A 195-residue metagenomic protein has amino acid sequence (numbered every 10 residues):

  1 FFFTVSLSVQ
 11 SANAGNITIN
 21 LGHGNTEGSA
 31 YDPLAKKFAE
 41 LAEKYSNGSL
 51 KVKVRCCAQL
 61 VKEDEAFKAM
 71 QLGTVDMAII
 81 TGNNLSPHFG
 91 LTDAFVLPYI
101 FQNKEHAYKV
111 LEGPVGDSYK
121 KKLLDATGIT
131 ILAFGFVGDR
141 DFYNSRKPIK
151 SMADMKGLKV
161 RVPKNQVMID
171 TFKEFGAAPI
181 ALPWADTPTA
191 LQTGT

Functional and structural regions predicted by a protein language model:
F1-S6: Bacterial N-terminal signal peptides
V9-H23, E40-K51, D125, P148-K159 (+1 more regions): Immediate post-signal peptide segment of exported/extracytoplasmic ligand-binding proteins
N20-K36, C57-K62: Extracytoplasmic "Venus flytrap"
G28-K53, V167-D170: Short, polar/charged alpha-helical segment
K37, K44-Y45, K51-Q71, D76 (+1 more regions): Extracytoplasmic small-molecule ligand-binding "clamshell" domains of the periplasmic binding protein/Venus flytrap
A39-E43, Q71, D76, T81-I180: Contiguous mixed-secondary-structure segments that line small-molecule binding/active-site clefts of soluble domains
R55-K68, K164-V167, I180-T193: Short helix-initiation/N-cap motifs at beta->coil->alpha
